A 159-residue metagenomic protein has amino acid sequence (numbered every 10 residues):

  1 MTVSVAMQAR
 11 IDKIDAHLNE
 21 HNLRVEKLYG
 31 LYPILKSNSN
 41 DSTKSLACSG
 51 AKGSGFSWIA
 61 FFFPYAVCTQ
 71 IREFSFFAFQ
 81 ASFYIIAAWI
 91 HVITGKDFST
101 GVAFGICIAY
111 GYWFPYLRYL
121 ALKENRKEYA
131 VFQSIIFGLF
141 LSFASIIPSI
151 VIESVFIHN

Functional and structural regions predicted by a protein language model:
T2-C48, Y84-N159: Transmembrane helix recognition focused on a "late"/terminal membrane span
P33-F76: Membrane interfacial helix-start motif at the N-side
I59-Y65, Q80-I90: Hydrophobic, membrane-inserted alpha-helices
F77-A78, G101: Hydrophobic alpha-helical transmembrane segments
